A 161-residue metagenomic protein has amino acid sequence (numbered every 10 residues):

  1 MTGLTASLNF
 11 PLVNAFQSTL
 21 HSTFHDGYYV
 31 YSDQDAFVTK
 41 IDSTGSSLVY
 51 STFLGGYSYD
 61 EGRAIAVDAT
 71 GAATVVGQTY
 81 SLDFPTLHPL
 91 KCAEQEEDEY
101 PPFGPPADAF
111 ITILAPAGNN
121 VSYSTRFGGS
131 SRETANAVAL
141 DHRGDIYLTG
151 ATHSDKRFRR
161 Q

Functional and structural regions predicted by a protein language model:
M1-Q161: A sequence-level/structural motif corresponding to short, flexible coil/turn segments enriched in small polar residues
